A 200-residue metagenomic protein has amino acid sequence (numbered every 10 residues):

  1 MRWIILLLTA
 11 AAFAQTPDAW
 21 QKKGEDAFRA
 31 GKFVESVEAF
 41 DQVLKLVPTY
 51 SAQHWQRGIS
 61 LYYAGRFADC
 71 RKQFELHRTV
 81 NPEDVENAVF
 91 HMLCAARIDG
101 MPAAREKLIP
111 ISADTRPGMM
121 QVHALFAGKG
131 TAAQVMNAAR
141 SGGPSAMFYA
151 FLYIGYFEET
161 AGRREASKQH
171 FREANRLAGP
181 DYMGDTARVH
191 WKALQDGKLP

Functional and structural regions predicted by a protein language model:
K22, Q56, F90-H91, H190: Canonical tetratricopeptide repeat
E25, I59, M92-A96, Y156 (+1 more regions): Residue-level recognition of tetratricopeptide repeat
R29-A30, Y63-A64, R97, T160 (+2 more regions): Register position in tetratricopeptide repeats
Q42-V43, L76-H77, I111, A174: Canonical positions in the second alpha-helix
